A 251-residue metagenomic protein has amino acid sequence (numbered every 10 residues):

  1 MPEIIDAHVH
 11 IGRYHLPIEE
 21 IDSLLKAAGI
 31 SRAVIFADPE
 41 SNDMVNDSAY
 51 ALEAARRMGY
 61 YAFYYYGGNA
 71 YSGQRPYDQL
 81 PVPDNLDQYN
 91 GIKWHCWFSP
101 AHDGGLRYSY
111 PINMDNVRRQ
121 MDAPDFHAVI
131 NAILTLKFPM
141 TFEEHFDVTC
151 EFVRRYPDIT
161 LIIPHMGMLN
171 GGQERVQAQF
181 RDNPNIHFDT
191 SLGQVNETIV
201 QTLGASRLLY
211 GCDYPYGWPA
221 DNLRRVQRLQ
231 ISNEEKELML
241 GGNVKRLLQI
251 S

Functional and structural regions predicted by a protein language model:
M1-A7, L16-R32, F36, P219-S251: Mid-to-C-terminal alpha-helical segments outside catalytic/metal-binding sites
M1-I4, G29-V34, R56-F63, D87-N90 (+4 more regions): Short, well-ordered coil/turn segments that N-cap beta-strands
I5-G12, E143, H165: Histidine-centered divalent metal-coordination motifs
D6-V9, E20-D43, Y60-G67, N90-W97: Divalent metal-dependent hydrolysis catalytic cores, especially in the metallo-beta-lactamase
H8, L25, A51, I92 (+6 more regions): Conserved, mostly hydrophobic/aromatic
H10-I18, A37-N46, G67-D78, P100-D103 (+3 more regions): Acidic-and-aromatic substrate-binding clefts and catalytic sites of carbohydrate-active enzymes
N46-P139, P184-I186: Active-site gating/metal-coordination segments in enzymes
N116-L209: Catalytic pocket-lining loop regions of alpha/beta-barrel enzymes, especially the amidohydrolase/enolase/GH5 lineages
